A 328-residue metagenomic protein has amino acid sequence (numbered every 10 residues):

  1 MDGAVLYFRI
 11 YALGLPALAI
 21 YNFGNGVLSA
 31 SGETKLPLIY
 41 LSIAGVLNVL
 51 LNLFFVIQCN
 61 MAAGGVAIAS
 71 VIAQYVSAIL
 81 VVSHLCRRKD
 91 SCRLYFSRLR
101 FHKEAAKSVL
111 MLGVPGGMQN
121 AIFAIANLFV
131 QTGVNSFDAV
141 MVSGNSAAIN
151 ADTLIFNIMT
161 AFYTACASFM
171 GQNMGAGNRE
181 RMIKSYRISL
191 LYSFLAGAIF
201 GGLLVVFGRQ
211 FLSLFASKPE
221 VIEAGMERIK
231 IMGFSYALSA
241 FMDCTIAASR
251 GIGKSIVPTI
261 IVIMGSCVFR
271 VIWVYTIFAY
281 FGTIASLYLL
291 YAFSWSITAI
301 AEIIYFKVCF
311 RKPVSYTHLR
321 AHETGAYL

Functional and structural regions predicted by a protein language model:
M1-G3, A63-G64, A105-L112, V134-T153 (+3 more regions): Interfacial/gating helices of multi-pass transporter permease domains
M1-G64, I72: Hydrophobic transmembrane helix module of multi-pass membrane transport proteins
M1-Y21, A151, P219-M242: Alpha-helical transmembrane segments of multi-pass membrane proteins
F8, A12, K35-S42, L80-S83 (+7 more regions): Hydrophobic faces of transmembrane alpha-helices in multi-pass small-molecule transporters and flippases across diverse
L18-P37, Q131, G144-G208, S239-V262 (+1 more regions): Small-residue-rich hydrophobic transmembrane alpha-helices
G45-I79, G208, E223, S266-I300 (+1 more regions): Membrane-interface helix-loop junctions in multi-pass transport and translocation proteins
F54-M61, A121-A148, L154, Q172 (+2 more regions): Helix-terminus/linker motif at the lipid-water interface of multi-pass membrane proteins
T317-T324: Conserved small/polar residues in nucleotide/adenosyl-binding loops
